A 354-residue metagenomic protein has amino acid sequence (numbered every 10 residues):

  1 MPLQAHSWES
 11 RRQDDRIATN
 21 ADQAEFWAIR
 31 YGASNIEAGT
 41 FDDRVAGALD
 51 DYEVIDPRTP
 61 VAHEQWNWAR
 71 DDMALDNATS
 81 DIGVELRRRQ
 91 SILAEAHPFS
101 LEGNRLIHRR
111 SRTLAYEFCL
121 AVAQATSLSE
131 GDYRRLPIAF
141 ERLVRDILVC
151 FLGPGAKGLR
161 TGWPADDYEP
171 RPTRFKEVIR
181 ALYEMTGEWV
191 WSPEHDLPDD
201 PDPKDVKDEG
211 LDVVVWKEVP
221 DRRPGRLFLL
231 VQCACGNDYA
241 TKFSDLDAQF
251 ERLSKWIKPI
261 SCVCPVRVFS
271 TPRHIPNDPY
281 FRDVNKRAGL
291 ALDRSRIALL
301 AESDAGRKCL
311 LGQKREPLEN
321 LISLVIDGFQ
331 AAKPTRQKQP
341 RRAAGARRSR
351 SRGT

Functional and structural regions predicted by a protein language model:
M1-E209, V214-T354: Mixed-charge (Asp/Glu-Lys/Arg
